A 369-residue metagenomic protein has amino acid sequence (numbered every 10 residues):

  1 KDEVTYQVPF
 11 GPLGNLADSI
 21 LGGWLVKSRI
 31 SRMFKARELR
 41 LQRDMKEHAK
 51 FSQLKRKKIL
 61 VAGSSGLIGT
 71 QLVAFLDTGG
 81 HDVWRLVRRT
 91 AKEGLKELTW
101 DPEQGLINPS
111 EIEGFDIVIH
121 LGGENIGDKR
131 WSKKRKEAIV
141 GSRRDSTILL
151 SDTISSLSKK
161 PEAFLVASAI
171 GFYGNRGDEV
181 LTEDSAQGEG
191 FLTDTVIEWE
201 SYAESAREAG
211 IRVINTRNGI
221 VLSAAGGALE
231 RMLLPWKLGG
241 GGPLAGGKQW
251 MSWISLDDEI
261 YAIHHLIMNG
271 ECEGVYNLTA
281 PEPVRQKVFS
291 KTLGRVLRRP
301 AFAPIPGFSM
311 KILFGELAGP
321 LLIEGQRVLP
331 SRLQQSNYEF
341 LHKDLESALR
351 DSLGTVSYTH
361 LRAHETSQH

Functional and structural regions predicted by a protein language model:
R56-K57, L266-E316, S357: Mid/C-terminal beta-alpha module of Rossmann-like enzyme folds, strongest in SDR-family dehydrogenases/epimerases
A62-D77: N-terminal Rossmann NAD(P)H-binding glycine-rich loop of SDR-like oxidoreductase domains
T99-S146: NAD(P)H-binding glycine-rich loop region in Rossmannoid oxidoreductase-like domains and their noncatalytic homologs
K136, I148-G190: Conserved Rossmann-fold NAD(P)-dependent oxidoreductase catalytic core, especially the SDR/UDP-sugar
G141, G177-T216: Catalytic helix-loop patch of NAD(P)-dependent Rossmann-fold dehydrogenases
E204-R207, I214, G219-W250, L293: NAD(P)-dependent short-chain dehydrogenase/reductase
L233-G241, Q249-Y276, P281-P283: Alpha-helical substrate-binding/gating segment
T359-T366: Conserved small/polar residues in nucleotide/adenosyl-binding loops
